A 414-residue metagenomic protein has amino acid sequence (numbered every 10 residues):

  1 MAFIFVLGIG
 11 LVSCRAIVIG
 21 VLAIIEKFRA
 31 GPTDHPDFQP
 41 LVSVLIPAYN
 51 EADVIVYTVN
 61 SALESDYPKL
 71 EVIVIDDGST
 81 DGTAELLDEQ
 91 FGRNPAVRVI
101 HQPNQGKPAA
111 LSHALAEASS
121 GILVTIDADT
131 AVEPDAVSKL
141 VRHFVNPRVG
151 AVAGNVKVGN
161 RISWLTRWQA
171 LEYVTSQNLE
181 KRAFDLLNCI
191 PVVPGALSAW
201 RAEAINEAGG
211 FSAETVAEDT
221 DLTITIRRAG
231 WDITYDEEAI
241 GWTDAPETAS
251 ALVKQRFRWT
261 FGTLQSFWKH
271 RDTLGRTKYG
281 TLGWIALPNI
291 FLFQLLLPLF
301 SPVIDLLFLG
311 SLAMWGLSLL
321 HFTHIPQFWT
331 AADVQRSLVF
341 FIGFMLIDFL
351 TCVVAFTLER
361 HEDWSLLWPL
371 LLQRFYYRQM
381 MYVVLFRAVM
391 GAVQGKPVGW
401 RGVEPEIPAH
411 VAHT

Functional and structural regions predicted by a protein language model:
M1-N60: N-proximal low-complexity "stem/linker" segments adjacent to membrane-targeting elements
V18-P40, D272-L287, S311-T414: Juxtamembrane C-terminal module of membrane proteins
P40-S43, E71, N206, D221: Cell-envelope/extracellular polymer assembly enzymes that use nucleotide-activated donors
V56-Y57, D81-E89, L111, D135: Acidic helix N-cap motif at the loop->helix transition within catalytic regions of sugar-transfer enzymes
N60-K69: Short, acidic, metal-binding catalytic loop of nucleotide-sugar glycosyltransferases
P68, D76-E85, N104-Q105: A conserved acidic beta->alpha catalytic loop
N94-R98, P103, P108-A116, S120-G121 (+3 more regions): Long helical/loop segments within the catalytic core of UDP-sugar-dependent glycosyltransferases, especially the large
D127-A131, E214, I226: The conserved acidic donor/metal-binding loop of glycosyltransferases
